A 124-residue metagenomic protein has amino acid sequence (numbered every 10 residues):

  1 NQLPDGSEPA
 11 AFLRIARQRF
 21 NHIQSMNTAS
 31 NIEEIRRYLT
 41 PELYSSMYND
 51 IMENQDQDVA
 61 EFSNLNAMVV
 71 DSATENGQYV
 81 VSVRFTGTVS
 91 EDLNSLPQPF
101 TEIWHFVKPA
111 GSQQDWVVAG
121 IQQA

Functional and structural regions predicted by a protein language model:
N1-A60, N64: Core segments of small alpha/beta cavity-forming domains
F12, F20, F85-T86, F100: Aromatic-residue hotspot detector
F20, D50, V59-F62, S72 (+3 more regions): Residue-level signal for functionally critical sites in structured catalytic/ligand-binding pockets
F20, N27, I51, Q55 (+3 more regions): Conserved NTP-handling cores and scaffolds of large molecular machines
Q24, L39, Y44, D50-I51 (+3 more regions): Generic alpha-helix signal with a bias toward terminal, lower-confidence helices and secondary-structure junctions
A29, T40, T86, Q98-E102 (+1 more regions): General N-terminal targeting signals
D56-S95: Surface-exposed, charged secondary-structure patches
V80, L96-A124: Short beta-strand edge/turn micro-motifs at domain boundaries
